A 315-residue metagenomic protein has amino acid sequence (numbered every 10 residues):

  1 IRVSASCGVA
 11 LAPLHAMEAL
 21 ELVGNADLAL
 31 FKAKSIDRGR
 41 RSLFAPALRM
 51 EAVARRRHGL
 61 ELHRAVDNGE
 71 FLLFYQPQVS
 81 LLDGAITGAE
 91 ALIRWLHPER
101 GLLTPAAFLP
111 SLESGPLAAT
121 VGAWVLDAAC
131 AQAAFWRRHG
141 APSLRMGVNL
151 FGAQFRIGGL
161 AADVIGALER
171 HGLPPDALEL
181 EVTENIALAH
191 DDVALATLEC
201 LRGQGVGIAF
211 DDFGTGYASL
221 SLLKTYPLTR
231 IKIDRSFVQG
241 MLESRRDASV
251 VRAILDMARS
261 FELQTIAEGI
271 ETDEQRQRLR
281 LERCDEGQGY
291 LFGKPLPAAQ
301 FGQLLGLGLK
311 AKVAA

Functional and structural regions predicted by a protein language model:
I1-A5, K34, G101, R137-L144 (+1 more regions): Catalytic core regions of nucleotide second-messenger enzymes
I1-L11, G166, L255: GGDEF/GGEEF active-site signature
S6-I36, S42-R57, E61, A107 (+6 more regions): Cyclic nucleotide signaling catalytic output domains
L11, L22, R41, L81-E90 (+2 more regions): Catalytic core of bacterial c-di-GMP phosphodiesterases, primarily the EAL and HD-GYP domains, capturing alpha-helical
L11, L43, A54-S111, N149 (+6 more regions): Active-site core of bacterial EAL-family cyclic-dinucleotide phosphodiesterase domains
L14-H15, S80-D83, P98-R100, H139 (+2 more regions): Flexible loop/coil segments at beta-strand boundaries within sensory signal-transduction domains
L22-A29, H58, A91, S111-L112 (+7 more regions): Structural preference for long, well-ordered alpha-helical segments in enzyme cores
I165-M241, M257-P295: The catalytic core of metal-dependent phosphodiesterases that act on cyclic dinucleotides
